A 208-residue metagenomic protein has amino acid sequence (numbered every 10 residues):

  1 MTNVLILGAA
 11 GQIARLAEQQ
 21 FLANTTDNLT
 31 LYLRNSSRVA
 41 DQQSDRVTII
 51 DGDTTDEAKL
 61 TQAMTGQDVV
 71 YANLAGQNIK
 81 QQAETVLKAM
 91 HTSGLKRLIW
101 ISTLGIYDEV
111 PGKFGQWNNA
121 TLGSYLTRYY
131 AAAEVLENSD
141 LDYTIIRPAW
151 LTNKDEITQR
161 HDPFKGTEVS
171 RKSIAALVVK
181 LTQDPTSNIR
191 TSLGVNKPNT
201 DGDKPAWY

Functional and structural regions predicted by a protein language model:
V4-N24: N-terminal Rossmann NAD(P)H-binding glycine-rich loop of SDR-like oxidoreductase domains
L5, S36-T92, Q183: NAD(P)H-binding glycine-rich loop region in Rossmannoid oxidoreductase-like domains and their noncatalytic homologs
L5, T30-L31, T48, I99 (+1 more regions): A structural signal for isolated positions on well-ordered beta-strands in alpha/beta enzyme cores
L7-Q12, K154-Y208: Active-site-lining helix/loop region of Rossmann-like oxidoreductase modules
A10, N35, L104: Residues in the short beta-alpha loop(s) of Rossmann-like NAD(P)-binding domains
T25-R34: Conserved glycine-rich Rossmann-like NAD(P)H-binding loop of the short-chain dehydrogenase/reductase
D41-Q43, V110-G112, E156, P205-A206: Short, well-ordered secondary-structure micro-motifs
N78-H161: Glycine-/Pro-rich loop/turn segments that contact NAD(P) or position catalytic residues in Rossmann-like domains
